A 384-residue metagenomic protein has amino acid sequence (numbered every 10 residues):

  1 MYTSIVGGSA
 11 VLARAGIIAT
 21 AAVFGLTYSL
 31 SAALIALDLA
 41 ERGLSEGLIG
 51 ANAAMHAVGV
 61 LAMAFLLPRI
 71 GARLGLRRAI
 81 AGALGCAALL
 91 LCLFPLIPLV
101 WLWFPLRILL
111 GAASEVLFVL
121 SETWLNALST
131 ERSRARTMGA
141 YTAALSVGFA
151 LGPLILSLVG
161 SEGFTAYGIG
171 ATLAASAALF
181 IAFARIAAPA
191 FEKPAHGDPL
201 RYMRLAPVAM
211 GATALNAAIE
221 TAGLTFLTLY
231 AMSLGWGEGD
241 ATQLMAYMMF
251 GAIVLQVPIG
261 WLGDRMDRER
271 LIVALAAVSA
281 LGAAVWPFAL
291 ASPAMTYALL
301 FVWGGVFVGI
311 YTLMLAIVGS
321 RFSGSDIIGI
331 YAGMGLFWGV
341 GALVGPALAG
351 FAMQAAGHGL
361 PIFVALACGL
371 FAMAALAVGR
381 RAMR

Functional and structural regions predicted by a protein language model:
G8-A57, A209, T221-Y230, A241: Helix-loop boundary and gating motifs at the non-cytosolic
M63-G75, G160, L255-D267, M353: Helix-to-loop junctions at the C-terminal end of transmembrane segments in multipass secondary transporters
R78-C92, A171, R270-A284, A365: Structural signature of the two symmetry-related core transmembrane helices
W101-L109, A294-V302: Paired small-residue
I108-A143: Cytoplasmic helix-loop-helix junction between adjacent transmembrane helices in 12-TM secondary transporters
V116-S129, V308-F322: Intracellular juxtamembrane helix-capping segments at the cytosolic ends of symmetry-related transmembrane helices
Y167-A182, P361-A377: Symmetry-related core transmembrane helices of the 12-TM Major Facilitator Superfamily/SLC fold
S325-Q354: A late C-terminal transmembrane helix in Major Facilitator Superfamily
